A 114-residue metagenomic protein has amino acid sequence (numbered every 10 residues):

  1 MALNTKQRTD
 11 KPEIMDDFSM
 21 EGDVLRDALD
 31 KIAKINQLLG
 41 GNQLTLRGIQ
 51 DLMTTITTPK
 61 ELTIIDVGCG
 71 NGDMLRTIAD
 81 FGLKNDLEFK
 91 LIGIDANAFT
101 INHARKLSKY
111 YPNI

Functional and structural regions predicted by a protein language model:
M1-D30: N-terminal, positively charged/glycine-rich alpha-helical extensions of SAM-dependent methyltransferases
S19, N36, C69, D95: Conserved residues at beta->alpha junctions
G22-G48, L52: Class I SAM-dependent methyltransferase Rossmann-like catalytic core, especially the SAM/SAH-binding loop
Q37-L39, T55, D86-E88, N113-I114: Short, surface-exposed linear patches
N42, R47, M53-F81: Long amphipathic N-terminal alpha/beta scaffold segment
I65, N71-N113: Class I SAM-dependent methyltransferase SAM/SAH-binding core
